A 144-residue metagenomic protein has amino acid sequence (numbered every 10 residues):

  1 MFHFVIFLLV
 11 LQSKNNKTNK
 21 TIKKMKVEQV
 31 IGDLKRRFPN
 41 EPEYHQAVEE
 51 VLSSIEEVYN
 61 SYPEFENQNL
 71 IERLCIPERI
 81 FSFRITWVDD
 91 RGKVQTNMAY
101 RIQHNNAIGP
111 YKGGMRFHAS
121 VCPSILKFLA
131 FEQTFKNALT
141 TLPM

Functional and structural regions predicted by a protein language model:
M1-T18: Hydrophobic alpha-helical signal peptides and transmembrane signal-/tail-anchor segments that drive secretory-pathway
K24-M144: N-terminal ligand-binding/catalytic initiation module
